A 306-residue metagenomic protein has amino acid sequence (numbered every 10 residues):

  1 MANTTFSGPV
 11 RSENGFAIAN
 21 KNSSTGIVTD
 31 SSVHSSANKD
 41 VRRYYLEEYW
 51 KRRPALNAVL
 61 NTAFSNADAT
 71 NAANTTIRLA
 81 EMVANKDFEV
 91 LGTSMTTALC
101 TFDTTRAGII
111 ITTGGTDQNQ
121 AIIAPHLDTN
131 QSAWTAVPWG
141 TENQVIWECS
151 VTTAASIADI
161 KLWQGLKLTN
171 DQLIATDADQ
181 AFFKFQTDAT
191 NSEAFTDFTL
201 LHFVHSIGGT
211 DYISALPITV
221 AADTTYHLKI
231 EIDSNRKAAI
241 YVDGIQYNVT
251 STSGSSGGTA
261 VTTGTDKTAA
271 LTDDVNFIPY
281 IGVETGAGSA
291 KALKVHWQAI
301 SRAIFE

Functional and structural regions predicted by a protein language model:
M1-R42: Intrinsic low-complexity, repeat-rich intrinsically disordered segments enriched in small/flexible residues
S35-V90: Extracellular carbohydrate-recognition regions
T70-T76, T252-D273: Surface-exposed intrinsically disordered loops and tails
I110-L200: Secretory/extracellular carbohydrate-interaction modules and structurally similar beta-sandwich "look-alikes"
W147-C149, T224-D233, A238-I240: Short tryptophan-centered beta-strand motifs in secreted/extracellular beta-sheet-rich domains of glycan-recognition
V204-H227: Short, aromatic/His-centered strand-loop micro-motif at the edge of beta-sheets
Y241-I245: Short strand-turn-strand beta-turns centered on an Asx-Gly dipeptide
A260-E306: Ligand-recognition surfaces built from glycine- and aromatic
